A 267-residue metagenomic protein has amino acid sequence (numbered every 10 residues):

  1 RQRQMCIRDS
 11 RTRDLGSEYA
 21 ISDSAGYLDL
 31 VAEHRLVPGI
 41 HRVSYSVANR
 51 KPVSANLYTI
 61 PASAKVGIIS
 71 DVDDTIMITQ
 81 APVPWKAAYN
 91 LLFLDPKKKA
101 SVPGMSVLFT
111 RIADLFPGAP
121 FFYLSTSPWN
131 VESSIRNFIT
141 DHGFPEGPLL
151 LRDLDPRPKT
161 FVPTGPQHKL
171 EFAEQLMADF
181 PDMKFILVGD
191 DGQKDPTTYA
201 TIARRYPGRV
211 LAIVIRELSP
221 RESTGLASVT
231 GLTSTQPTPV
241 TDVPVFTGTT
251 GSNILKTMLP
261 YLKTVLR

Functional and structural regions predicted by a protein language model:
Q2-I7: Short, small-residue-biased leader/transition segments that mark boundaries at the very start of proteins
R8-S17: Short amphipathic beta-strand segments in non-cytosolic proteins
G16-H34: Glycine-centered loop-to-beta-strand initiation motif
V37-N49: Short, aromatic- and glycine-rich surface loops/edge beta-strands on solvent-exposed regions
K51-I60: Edge beta-strands of extracellular beta-sandwich domains
G67-A81: Asp-based phosphoryl-transfer active-site loop
F93-A119, W129-S133: Short, acidic loop-to-helix structural element flanking the phosphoryl-transfer center in phosphate-processing enzymes
S127-R267: C-terminal cap/substrate-recognition subdomain and adjoining C-terminal extension of metal-dependent phosphatase-like
